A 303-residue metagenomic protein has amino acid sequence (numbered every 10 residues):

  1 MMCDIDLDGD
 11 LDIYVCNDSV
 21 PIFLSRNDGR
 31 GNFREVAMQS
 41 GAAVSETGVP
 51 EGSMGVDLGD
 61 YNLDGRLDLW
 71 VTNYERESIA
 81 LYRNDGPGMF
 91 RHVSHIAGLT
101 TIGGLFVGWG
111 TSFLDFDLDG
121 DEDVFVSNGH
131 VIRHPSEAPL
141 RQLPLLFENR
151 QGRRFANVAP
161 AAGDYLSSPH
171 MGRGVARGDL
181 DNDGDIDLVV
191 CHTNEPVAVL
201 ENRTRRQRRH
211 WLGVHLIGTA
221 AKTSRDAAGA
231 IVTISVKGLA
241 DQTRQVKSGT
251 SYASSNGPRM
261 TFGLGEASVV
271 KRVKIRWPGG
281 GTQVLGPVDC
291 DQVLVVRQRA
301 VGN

Functional and structural regions predicted by a protein language model:
M1, V20, G52, E77 (+4 more regions): Beta-rich catalytic cores
M1-L7, L11, R26, S53-L63 (+4 more regions): Beta-propeller blade termini
D10-N17, D64-N73, V124-N128, D183 (+2 more regions): Hydrophobic beta-strand segments that make up the repeating blades of beta-propeller and related beta-repeat
F23-S25, A80-Y82, L143-L146, A198: A short loop-to-beta-strand structural motif that recurs across blades of beta-propeller domains
D28-G31, D85-G88, R150-G152, R203-R205: Short loop/turn segments that connect beta-strands within beta-propeller blades
N32-E46, G88-G103, R153-Y165: Blade-edge beta-strand/turn elements of extracellular beta-propeller and related beta-sheet repeat scaffolds
L67-N73, W109-F113, D117-Q142, L146-E148 (+2 more regions): Loop/turn-rich, solvent-exposed surfaces of beta-rich toroidal or solenoidal domains
T101, I132-P135, P139-N303: Gly/Ser/Thr/Pro-enriched helix-cap/hinge segments flanking short amphipathic alpha-helices
